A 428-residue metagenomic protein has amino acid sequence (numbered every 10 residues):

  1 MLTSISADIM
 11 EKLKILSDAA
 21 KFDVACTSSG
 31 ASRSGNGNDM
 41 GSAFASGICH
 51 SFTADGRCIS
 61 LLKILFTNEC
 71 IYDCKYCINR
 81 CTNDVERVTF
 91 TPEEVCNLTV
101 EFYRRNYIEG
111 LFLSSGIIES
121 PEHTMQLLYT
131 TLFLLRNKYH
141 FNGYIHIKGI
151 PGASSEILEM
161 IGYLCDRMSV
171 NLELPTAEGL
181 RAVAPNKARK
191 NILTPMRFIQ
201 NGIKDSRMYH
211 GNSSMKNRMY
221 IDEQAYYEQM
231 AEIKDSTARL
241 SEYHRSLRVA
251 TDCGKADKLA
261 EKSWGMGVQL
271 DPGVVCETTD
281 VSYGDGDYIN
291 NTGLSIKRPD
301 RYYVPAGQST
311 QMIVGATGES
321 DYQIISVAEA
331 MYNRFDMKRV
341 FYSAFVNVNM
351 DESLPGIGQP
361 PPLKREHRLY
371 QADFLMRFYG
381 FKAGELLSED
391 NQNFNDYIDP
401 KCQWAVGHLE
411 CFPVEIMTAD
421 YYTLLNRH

Functional and structural regions predicted by a protein language model:
M1-E69: Flexible, acidic/Gly-rich N-terminal and inter-domain linker regions that tether and position cofactor-handling modules
L13, V24-A25, L369-P400: Surface-exposed amphipathic alpha-helical tracts and adjacent flexible/coil segments at the periphery of soluble enzymes
L62-I64, E93-R104, S295-I296: Short, charged beta->alpha transition segments
I64-E93: Canonical Radical SAM [4Fe-4S] cluster-binding loop centered on the CxxxCxxC motif and its immediate flanking residues
C77, G110-L113, M168-V170, V340: Hydrophobic residues within beta-strands of alpha/beta enzymes
C96, E119-F381, L386: Conserved AdoMet/S-adenosylmethionine-binding subsite of the radical SAM
V100-S114, A372: Short Fe-S-cluster ligation motifs
Q392, D399-Q403, H408-H428: Helix-hairpin-helix
